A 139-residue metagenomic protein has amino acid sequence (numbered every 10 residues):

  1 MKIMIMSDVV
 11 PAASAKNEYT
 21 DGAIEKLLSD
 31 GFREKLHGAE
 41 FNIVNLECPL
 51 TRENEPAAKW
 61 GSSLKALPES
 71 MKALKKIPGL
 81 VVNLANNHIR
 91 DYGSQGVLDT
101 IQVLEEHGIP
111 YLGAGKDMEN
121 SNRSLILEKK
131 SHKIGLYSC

Functional and structural regions predicted by a protein language model:
M1-C139: Acidic, metal/ion-coordinating pockets
